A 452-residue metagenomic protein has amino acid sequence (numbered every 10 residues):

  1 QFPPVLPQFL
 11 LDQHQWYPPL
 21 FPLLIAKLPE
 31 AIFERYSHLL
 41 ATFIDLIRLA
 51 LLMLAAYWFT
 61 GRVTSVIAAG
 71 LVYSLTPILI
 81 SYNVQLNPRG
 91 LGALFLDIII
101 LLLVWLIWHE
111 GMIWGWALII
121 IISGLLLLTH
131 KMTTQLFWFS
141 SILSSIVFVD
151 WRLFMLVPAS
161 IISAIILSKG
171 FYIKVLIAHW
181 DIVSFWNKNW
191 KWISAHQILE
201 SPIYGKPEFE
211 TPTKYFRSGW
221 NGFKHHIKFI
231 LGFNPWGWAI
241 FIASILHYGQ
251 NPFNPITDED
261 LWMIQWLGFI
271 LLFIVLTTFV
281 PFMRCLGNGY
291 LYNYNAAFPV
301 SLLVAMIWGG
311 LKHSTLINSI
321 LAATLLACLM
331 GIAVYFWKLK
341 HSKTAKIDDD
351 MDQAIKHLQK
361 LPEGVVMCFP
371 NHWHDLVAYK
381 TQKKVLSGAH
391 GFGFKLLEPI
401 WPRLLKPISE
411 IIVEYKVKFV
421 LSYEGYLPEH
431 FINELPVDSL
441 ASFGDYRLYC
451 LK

Functional and structural regions predicted by a protein language model:
Q1-D97, T344-A345, V366: Active-site lumenal/periplasmic loops and adjacent helix-entry segments of GT-C-fold, multi-pass membrane
D45, Y73, R89-I100, L118 (+2 more regions): Hydrophobic core segments of transmembrane alpha-helices in multi-pass, intramembrane catalytic enzymes
I47, F59-T60, L75, I107 (+2 more regions): Transmembrane helix irregularities
L51-L54, L91-W108, L118-G124: Specific aromatic-rich, kink-prone transmembrane helix
Y82, M306, L326-K452: Extracytoplasmic
Y82, S141, L261-W262, L267 (+1 more regions): Hydrophobic/aromatic-rich transmembrane helices and adjacent perimembrane loops
N83-P88, G124-F137, C285-N288, V334-S342: Helix-loop-helix junctions and helix-breaking kinks within/between transmembrane helices of multi-pass membrane
G92, H109, I113-A117, K131-F269 (+1 more regions): Transmembrane catalytic cores of multi-pass membrane glycosyltransferases and polysaccharide-assembly enzymes
